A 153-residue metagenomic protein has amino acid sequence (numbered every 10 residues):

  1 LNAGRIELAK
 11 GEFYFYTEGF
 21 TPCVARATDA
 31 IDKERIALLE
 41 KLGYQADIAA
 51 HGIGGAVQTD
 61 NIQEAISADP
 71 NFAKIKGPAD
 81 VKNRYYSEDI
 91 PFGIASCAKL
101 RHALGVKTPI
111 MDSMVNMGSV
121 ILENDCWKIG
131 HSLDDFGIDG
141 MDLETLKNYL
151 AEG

Functional and structural regions predicted by a protein language model:
L1-I31, L146: Substrate/ligand-engaging "lid" and interaction regions
N2-A9, K33, A37, F92-A95 (+2 more regions): Generic structural signal for well-ordered, non-membrane alpha-helices
K10-P22, A49-A50, I75-K82: Short, flexible active-site loops
Y14-F15, D47-A49, N61, D142-L150: Short, solvent-exposed coil/turn linker segments
V24, T28-K74: Small-residue-rich helix-loop
A68-N83, S87-G153: Long, positively charged, glycine-interspersed low-complexity recognition regions
